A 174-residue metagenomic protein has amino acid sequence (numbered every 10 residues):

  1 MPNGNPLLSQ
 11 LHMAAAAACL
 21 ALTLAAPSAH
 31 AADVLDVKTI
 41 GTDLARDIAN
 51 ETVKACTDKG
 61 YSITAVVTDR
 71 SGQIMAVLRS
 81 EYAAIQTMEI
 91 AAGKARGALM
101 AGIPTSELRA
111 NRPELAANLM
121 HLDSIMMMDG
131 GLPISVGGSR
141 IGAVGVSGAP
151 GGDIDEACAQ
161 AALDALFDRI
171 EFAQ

Functional and structural regions predicted by a protein language model:
M1: An acidic-aromatic pocket/loop used at catalytic or ligand-binding sites
G4-P6, H12-A26: Bacterial N-terminal signal peptides
H30-Q174: Flexible, solvent-exposed loop/hinge segments and secondary-structure transition points
